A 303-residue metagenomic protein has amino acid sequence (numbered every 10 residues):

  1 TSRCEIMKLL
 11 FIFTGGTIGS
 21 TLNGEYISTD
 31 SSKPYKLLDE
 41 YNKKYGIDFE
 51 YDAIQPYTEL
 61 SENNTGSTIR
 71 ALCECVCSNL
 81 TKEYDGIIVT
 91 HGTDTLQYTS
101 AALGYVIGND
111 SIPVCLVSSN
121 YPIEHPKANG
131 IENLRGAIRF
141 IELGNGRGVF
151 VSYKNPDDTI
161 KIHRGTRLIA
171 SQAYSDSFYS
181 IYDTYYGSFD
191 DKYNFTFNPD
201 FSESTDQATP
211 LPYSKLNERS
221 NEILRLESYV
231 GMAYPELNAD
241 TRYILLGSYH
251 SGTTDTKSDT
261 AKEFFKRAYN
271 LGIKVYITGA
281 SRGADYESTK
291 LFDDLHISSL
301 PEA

Functional and structural regions predicted by a protein language model:
T1-I6: Short, Lys/Arg-enriched N-terminal segments with co-localized hydrophobic residues within the first ~10-30 amino acids
M7-Y234, N238-A303: Active-site histidine-anchored catalytic micro-motif
